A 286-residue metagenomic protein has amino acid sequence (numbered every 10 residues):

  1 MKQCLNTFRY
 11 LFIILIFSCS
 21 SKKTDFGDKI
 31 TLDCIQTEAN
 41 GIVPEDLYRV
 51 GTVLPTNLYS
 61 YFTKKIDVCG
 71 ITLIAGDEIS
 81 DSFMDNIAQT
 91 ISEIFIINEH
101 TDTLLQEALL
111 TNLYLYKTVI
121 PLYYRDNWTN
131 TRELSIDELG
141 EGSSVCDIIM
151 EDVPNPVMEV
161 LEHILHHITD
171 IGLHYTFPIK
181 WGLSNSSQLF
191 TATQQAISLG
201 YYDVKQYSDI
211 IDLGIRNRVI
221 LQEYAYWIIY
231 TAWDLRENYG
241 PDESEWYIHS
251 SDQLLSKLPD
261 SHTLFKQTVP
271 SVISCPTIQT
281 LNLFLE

Functional and structural regions predicted by a protein language model:
Q3-I13: Sec-dependent signal peptide recognition, specifically the positively charged N-region followed immediately by
F12-S20: Hydrophobic h-region of N-terminal signal peptides that target proteins for export in Gram-negative bacteria
C19-Q36: Bacterial Sec-dependent N-terminal signal peptides
V43-E45, V50-Y61, V68-D203, Y207: Acidic/His-rich structured neighborhood in mature extracellular/periplasmic domains
G76-E78, I210-N217: Active-site rim elements
A88-E93, H166, L221-D234: Short, hydrophobic/amphipathic alpha-helical patches that form generic packing surfaces within helical domains
L199-Y202, I215-I220: Active-site metal-coordination segments of metallo-dependent hydrolases
A225-E286: Pan-zinc metallopeptidase signature
